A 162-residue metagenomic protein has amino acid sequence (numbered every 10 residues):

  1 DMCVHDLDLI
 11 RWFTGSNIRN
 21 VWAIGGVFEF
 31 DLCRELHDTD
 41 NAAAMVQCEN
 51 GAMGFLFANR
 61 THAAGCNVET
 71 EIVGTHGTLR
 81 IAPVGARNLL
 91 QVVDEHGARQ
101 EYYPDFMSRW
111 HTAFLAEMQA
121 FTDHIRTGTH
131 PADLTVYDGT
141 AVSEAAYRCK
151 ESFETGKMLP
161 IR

Functional and structural regions predicted by a protein language model:
D1-M53, N59-A64, Y137: Rossmann-like dinucleotide-binding domain that binds NAD(P)(H)
D6-L7, L89, L115-Q119, A146: A general structural signal for well-ordered alpha-helical segments in protein cores
N17, N50-A52, T75-T78, A98 (+2 more regions): Short acidic/polar mixed-charge low-complexity motifs
E49, A120-R162: C-terminal helix-rich "cap/oligomerization" subdomain common to oxidoreductases
L56-A58, R80-P83, A98-S108: Short amphipathic beta-strand/extended segments with alternating polar/hydrophobic composition
F57-T61, V73-T75, R162: Glycine-rich Rossmann NAD(P)(H)-binding loop
A63, F106-Q119, L134: Active-site loop of classical SDR/Rossmann-like NAD(P)-dependent oxidoreductases, centered on the catalytic Tyr-X3-Lys
T70, A86-G97: Short polybasic amphipathic segments
